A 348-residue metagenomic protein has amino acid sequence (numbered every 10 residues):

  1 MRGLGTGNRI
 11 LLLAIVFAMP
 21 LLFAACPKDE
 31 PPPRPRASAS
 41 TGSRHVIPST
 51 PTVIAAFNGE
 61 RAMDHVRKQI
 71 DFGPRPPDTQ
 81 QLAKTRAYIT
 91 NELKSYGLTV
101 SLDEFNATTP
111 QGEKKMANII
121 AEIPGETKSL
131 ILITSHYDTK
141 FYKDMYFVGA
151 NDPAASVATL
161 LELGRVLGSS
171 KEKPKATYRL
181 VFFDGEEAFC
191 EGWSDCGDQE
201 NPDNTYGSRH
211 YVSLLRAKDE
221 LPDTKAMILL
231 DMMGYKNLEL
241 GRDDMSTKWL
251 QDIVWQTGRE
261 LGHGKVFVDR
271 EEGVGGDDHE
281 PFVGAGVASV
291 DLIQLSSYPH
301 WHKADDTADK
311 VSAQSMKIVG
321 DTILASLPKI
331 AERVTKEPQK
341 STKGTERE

Functional and structural regions predicted by a protein language model:
G3-N8, M19, K336-E348: Short, low-complexity, charge-dense intrinsically disordered segments
L22-A25: C-terminal motif of bacterial Sec signal peptides marking the signal peptidase cleavage site
P27-D29: Bacterial signal peptide processing site
P33-P35, A39-R86, Y96, S297-T307: N-terminal capping segment at the start of a domain
P51-A56, I70-Q81, A107-P110, K143-A154 (+5 more regions): Second-shell loop/turn segments in exported
V53-A56, N106-T108, A226, M233-K336: Active-site-adjacent substrate-binding region of metalloamidase/peptidase-like peptide-processing proteins
K68-E126: A non-catalytic alpha/beta surface segment that caps or lines the substrate-entry region of metallo-dependent hydrolase
D144-I253: Acidic/histidine-rich catalytic neighborhood of metal-dependent amide-processing enzymes
